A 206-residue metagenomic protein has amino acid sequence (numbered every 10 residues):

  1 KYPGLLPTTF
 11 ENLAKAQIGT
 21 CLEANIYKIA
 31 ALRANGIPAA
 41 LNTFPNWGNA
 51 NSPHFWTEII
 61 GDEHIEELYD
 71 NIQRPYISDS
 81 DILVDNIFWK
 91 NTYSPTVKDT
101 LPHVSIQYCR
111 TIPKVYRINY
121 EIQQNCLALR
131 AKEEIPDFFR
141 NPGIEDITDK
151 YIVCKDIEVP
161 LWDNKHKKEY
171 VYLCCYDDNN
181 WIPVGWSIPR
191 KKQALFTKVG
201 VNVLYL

Functional and structural regions predicted by a protein language model:
P3-E11, A16-Q123, D146: Hydrophobic/aromatic-rich core segments of domains that either
N51, D149-V153, K198-G200: Solvent-exposed loop and beta-edge segments used for protein-protein assembly and interaction
W56, E158, Y170-Y172: Conserved beta-strand and immediately adjacent loop positions that scaffold enzyme active sites
D62, R190-L206: Short Pro-Gly-centered beta-turn/loop motif in secreted/extracellular proteins
I122-K155: Beta-strand-rich domain onsets/edges
C154-D163: A short, amphipathic beta-strand motif
D163-I182: Short, ordered, surface-exposed loop/turn motifs in non-cytosolic proteins
D178-L195: Short, acidic Ser/Thr/Gly-rich low-complexity loop/linker segments typical of extracellular and cell-surface proteins
